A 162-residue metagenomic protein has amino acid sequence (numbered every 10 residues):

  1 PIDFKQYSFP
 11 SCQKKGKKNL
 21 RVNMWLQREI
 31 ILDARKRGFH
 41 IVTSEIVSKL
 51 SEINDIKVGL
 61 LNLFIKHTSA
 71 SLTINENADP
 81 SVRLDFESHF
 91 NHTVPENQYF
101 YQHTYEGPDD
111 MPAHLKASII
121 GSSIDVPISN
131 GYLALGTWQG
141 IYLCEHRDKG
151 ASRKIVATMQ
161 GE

Functional and structural regions predicted by a protein language model:
F4-F9: Aromatic (phenylalanine/tyrosine) cluster motif
K15-K17: Intrinsically disordered, glycine-rich low-complexity segments
R21-E162: Active-site histidine-anchored catalytic micro-motif
